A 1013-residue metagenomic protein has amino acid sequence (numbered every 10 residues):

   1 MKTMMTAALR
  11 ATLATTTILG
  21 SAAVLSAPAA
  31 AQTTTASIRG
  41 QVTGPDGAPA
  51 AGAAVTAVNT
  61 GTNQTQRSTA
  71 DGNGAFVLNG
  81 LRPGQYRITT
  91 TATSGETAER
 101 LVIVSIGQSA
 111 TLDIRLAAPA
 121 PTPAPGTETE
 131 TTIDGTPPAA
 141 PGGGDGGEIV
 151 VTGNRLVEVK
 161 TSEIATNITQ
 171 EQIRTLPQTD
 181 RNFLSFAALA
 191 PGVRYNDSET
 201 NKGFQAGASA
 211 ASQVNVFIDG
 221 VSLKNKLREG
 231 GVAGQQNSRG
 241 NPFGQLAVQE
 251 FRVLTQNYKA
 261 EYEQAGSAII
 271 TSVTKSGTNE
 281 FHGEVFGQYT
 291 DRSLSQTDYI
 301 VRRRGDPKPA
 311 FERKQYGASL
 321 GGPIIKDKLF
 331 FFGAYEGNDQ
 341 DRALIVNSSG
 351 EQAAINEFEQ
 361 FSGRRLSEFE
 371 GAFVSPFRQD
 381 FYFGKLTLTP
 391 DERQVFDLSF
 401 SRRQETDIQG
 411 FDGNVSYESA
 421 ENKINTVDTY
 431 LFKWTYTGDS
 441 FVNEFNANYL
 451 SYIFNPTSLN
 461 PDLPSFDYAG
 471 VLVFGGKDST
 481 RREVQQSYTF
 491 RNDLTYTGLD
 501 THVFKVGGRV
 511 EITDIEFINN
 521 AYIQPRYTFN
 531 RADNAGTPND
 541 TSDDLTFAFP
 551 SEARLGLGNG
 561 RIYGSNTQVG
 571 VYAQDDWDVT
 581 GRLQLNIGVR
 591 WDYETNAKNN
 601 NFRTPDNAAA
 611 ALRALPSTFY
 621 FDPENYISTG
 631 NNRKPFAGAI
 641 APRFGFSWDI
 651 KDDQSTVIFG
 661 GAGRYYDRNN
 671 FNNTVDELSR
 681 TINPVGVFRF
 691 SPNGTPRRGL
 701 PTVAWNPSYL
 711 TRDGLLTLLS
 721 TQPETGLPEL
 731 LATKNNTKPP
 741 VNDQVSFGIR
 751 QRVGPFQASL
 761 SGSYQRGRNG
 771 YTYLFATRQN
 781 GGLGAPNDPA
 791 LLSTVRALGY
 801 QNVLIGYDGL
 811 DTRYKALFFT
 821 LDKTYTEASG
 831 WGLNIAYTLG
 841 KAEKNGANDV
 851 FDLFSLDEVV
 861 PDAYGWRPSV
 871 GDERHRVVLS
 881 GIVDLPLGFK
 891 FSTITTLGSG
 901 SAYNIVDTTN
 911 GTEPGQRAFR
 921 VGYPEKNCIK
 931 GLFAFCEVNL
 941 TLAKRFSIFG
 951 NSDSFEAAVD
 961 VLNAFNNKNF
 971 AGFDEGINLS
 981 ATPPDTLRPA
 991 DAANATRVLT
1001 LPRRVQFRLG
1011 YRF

Functional and structural regions predicted by a protein language model:
T60-A75: Short, acidic Ser/Thr/Gly-rich low-complexity loop/linker segments typical of extracellular and cell-surface proteins
D71, E96, V102-Q108, D113-S276 (+5 more regions): Periplasmic N-terminal accessory/gating domains of Gram-negative outer-membrane beta-barrel systems
H282, P309-T406, N425-E444, P642: Transmembrane beta-barrel wall of Gram-negative outer-membrane proteins
F358-E359, E368-F373, K477, Q486-Y488 (+2 more regions): Signature of Gram-negative outer-membrane beta-barrel scaffolds
R378, T389-Q574, D622-P623, R778 (+4 more regions): Replace "related TpsB outer-membrane translocases also match" with "some related outer-membrane beta-barrels such as
N601-A641, G645-I805, I929, F933 (+1 more regions): Solvent-exposed loop/turn elements at secondary-structure boundaries
R752, Q757-I905, R1008: Gram-negative outer-membrane beta-barrel transporters
R768-N769, K841, P886-A918, L932-E937 (+1 more regions): C-terminal beta-signal and adjacent terminal beta-strands/loops of Gram-negative outer-membrane beta-barrel proteins
